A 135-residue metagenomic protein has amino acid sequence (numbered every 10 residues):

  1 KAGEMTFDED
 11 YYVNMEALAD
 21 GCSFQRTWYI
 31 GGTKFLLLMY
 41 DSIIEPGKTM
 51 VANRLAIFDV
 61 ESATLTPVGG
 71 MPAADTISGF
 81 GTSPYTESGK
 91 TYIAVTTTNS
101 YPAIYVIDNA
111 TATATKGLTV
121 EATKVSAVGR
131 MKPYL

Functional and structural regions predicted by a protein language model:
K1, P46-A52, T97-Y101: Short, solvent-exposed loop/turn segments at conserved positions within beta-propeller repeat blades
A2-E4, V51-S62, I104-T111: Beta-propeller blade signature
A2-T49: Long, well-ordered mid-to-C-terminal structural blocks that present hydrophobic/aromatic surfaces
E4-E16, T64-A73, T115-A122: Beta-propeller fold detector
A17-I30, D75-P84, V120-Y134: Repeated scaffold domains used in trafficking and secretory/extracellular systems, primarily beta-propellers
M39-I43, V60, V95-N99: Short, flexible beta-strand-to-coil junctions
L65-G117: C-terminal structured domain segments
